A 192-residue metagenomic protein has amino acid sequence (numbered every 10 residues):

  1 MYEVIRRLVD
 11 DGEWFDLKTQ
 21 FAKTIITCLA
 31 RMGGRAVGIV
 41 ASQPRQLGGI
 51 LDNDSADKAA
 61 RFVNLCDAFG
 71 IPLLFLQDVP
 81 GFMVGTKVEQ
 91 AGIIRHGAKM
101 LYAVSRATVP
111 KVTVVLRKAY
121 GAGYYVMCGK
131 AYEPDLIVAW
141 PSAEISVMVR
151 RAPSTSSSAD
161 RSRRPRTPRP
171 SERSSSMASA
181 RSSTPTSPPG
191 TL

Functional and structural regions predicted by a protein language model:
M1-L192: Ligand-binding clefts of soluble mixed alpha/beta catalytic domains
